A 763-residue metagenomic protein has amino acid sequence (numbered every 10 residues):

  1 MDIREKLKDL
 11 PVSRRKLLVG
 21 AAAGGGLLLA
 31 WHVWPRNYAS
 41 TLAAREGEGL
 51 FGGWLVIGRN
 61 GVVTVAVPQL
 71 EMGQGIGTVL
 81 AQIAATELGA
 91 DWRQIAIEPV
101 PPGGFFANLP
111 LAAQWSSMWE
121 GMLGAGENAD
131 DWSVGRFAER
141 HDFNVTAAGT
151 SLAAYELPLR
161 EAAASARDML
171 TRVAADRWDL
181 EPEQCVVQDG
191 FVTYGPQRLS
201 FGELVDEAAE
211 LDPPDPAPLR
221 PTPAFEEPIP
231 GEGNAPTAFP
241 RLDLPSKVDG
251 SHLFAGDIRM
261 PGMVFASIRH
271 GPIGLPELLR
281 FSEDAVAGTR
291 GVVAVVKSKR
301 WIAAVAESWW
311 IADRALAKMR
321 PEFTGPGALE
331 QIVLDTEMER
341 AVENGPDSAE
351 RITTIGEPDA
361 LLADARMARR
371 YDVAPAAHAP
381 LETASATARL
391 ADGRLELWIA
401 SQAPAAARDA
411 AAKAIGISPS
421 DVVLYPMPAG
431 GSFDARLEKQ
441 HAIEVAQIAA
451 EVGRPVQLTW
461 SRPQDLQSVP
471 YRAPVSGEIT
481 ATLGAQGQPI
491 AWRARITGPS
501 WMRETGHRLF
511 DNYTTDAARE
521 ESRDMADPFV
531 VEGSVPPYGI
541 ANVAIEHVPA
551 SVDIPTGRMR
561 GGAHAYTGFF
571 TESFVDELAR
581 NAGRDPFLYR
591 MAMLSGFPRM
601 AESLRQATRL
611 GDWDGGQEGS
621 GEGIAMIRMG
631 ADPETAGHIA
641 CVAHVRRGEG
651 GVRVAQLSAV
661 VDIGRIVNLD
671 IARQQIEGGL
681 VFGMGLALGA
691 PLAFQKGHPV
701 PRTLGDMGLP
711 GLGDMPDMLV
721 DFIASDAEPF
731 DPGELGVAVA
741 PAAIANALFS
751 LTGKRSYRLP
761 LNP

Functional and structural regions predicted by a protein language model:
D2-E5, A85-T146, V173-L199, R280 (+7 more regions): C-terminal catalytic domains of large/alpha subunits in multi-subunit enzymes
D2-R4, P110-A112, E156-A238, T289-A360 (+8 more regions): Molybdopterin (Moco) oxidoreductase catalytic core of the xanthine/aldehyde oxidoreductase family
I3-P11, W31-T64, V187: C-terminal segment of N-terminal export signals and the immediately downstream linker at the start of the mature
R4-G24: N-terminal secretory signal peptides and thylakoid transit peptides that target proteins across membranes
G77-L80, S432-G453, Q457-L458: Thiamine diphosphate
N108-L157, E210-D257, E350, T354-A386 (+1 more regions): Glycine-rich loop/linker segments at domain edges
G262-P272: Short glycine-/aliphatic-rich beta-strand segments at the starts of folded cytosolic domains
H270-L278, A400: Short, surface-exposed ligand-recognition loops at beta-strand->loop->(often short) alpha-helix junctions that present
